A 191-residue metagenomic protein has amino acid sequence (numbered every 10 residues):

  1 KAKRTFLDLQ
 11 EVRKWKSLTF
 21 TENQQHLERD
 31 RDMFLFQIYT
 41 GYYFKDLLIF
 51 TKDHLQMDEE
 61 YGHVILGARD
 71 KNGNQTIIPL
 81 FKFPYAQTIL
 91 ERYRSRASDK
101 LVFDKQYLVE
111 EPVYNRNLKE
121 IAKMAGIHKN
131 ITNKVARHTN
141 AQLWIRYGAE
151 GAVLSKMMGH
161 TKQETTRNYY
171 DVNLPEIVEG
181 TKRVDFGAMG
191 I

Functional and structural regions predicted by a protein language model:
K1-F44: Basic, Lys/Arg- and aromatic-enriched nucleic-acid-binding interface segment
A2, D70-E91, A97-E120: C-terminal catalytic core of Y-nucleophile DNA break-rejoin enzymes
W15, T76-P79, R92, D171-I191: DNA/chromatin major-groove-contacting recognition/catalytic segments
F20-Q24, S95-L101, N115-K156: Short, basic (Lys/Arg/His-rich) helix/loop patches that form interaction surfaces in the mid-to-C-terminal regions
F36-F50, Y147-A149, H160: A short, glycine-centered helix-capping/turn motif at helix boundaries that positions DNA-contacting or catalytic
T40, I49-I89: Conserved tyrosine-mediated DNA breakage-rejoining catalytic core shared by Y-recombinases
H54-Y61, H128-K129, A149-N168: Short, polar N-cap/turn motifs at the start of nucleic acid-interacting alpha helices
R69-K71, M158-R183: Catalytic-site neighborhood detector that most strongly recognizes the C-terminal catalytic loop/helix of tyrosine
